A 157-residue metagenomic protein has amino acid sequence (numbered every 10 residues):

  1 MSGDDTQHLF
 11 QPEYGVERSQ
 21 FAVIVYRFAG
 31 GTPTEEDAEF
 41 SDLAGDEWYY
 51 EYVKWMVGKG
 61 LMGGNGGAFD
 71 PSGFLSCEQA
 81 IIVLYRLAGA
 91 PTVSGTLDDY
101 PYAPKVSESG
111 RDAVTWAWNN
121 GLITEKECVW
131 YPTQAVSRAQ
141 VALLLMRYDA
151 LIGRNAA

Functional and structural regions predicted by a protein language model:
S2-A22, Y26-E51, G58-E78, R86-R111 (+2 more regions): Feature responds to low-complexity, polar/acidic, surface-exposed segments characteristic of secreted/exported proteins
V57-G58, W118: Alpha-helix C-terminal capping/helix-coil junction sites
I81: IQ-motif-like calmodulin-binding regions
D112-N120: Short glycine/proline-rich, acidic loop/turn segments that cap or connect secondary-structure elements
